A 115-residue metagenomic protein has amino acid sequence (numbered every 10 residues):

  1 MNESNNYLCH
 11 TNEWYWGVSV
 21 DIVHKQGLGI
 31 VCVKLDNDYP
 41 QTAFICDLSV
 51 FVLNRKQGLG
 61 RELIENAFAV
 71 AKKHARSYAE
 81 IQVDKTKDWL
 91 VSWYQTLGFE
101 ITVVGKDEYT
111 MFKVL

Functional and structural regions predicted by a protein language model:
M1-C46, F51, V70, V104-K106: Acetyl-CoA-dependent GNAT
P40, G58, W89: Residues that form or flank phosphate/diphosphate-binding pockets in enzymes that use nucleotide phosphates
V50, K56-A69, T96: Conserved acetyl-CoA-binding loop-helix of GNAT-fold acetyltransferases
L53-N54, V114-L115: Short loop segments at secondary-structure junctions
R61, K85-V104: Conserved active-site alpha-helix within GNAT-family acetyltransferase domains
A71-V83: Conserved GNAT acetyl-CoA-binding A-motif
E80-V91, E108-V114: Conserved beta-strand-loop-alpha-helix junction that forms the acyl-donor binding cleft
